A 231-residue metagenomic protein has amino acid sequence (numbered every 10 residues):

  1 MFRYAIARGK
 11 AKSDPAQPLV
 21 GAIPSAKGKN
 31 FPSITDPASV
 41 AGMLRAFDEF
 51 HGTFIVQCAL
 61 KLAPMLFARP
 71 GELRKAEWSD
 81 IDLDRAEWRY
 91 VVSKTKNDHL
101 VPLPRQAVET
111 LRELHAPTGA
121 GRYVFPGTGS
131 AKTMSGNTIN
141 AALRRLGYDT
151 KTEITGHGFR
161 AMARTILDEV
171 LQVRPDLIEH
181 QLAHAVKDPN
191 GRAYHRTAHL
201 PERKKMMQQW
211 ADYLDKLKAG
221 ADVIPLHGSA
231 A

Functional and structural regions predicted by a protein language model:
M1-A7, M65-R69, E169-V170, Q209: Alpha-helical scaffold segments in carbohydrate-active enzymes
M1-Y4, P18-V20, R144: Short, Lys/Arg-enriched alpha-helical recognition elements, typified by the DNA-recognition helix
A5-D14, T150, K216-I224: Surface-exposed helix-capping loop/turn segments at secondary-structure junctions
A7, A11-K75, D84, K94-N97 (+3 more regions): Basic, Lys/Arg- and aromatic-enriched nucleic-acid-binding interface segment
Q17-P18, R85-V91, V124-P126, T155-G158 (+2 more regions): Short functional hotspots where side chains directly engage DNA or cofactors
R45-Q57, L66, V101, E109-S130 (+4 more regions): Short, basic (Lys/Arg/His-rich) helix/loop patches that form interaction surfaces in the mid-to-C-terminal regions
E87, D98-P102: Well-ordered beta-strand positions in beta-sheet-rich domains
R105, E109, E113-G121, P126-T133 (+2 more regions): C-terminal secondary-structure termini that scaffold catalytic or DNA-interacting sites
